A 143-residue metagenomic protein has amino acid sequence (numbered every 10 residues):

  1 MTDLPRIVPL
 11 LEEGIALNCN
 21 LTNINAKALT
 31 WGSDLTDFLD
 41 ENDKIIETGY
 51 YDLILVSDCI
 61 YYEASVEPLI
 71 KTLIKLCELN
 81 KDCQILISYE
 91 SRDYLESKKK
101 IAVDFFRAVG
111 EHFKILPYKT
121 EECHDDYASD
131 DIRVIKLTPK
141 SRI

Functional and structural regions predicted by a protein language model:
M1-I143: S-adenosylmethionine-dependent methyltransferases
